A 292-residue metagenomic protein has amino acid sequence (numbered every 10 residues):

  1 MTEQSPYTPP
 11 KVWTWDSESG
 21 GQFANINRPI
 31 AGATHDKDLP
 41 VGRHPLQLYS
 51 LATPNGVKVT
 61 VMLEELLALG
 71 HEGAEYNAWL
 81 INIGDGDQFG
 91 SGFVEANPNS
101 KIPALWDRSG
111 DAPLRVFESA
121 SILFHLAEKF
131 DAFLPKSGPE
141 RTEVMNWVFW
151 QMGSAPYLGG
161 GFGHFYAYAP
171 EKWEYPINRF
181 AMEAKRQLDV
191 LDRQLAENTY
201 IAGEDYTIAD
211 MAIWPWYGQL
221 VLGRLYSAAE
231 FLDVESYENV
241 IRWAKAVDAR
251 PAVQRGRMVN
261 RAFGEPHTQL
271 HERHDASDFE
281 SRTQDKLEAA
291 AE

Functional and structural regions predicted by a protein language model:
M1-N178, M182-K185, T283-E292: GST-like domain detector, emphasizing the conserved glutathione-binding G-site in the N-terminal thioredoxin-like
T2-S5, P135, N146-P251, A291-E292: GST-like fold's C-terminal all-alpha helical module
N82, I208, N260: Short, solvent-exposed turn/loop segments enriched in Gly/Ser/Thr/Pro and often Arg
W243-E292: Long hydrophobic alpha-helical segments typical of transmembrane helices together with their membrane-interfacial
